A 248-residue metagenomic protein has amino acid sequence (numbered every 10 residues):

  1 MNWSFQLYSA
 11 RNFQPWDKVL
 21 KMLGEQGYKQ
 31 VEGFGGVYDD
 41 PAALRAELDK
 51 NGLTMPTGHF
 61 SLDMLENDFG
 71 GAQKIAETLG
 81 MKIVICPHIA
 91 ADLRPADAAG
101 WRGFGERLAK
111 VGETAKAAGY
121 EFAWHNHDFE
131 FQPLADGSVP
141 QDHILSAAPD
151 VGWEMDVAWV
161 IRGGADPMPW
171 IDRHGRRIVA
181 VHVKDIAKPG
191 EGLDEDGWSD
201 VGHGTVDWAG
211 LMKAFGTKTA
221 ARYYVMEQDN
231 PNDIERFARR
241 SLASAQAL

Functional and structural regions predicted by a protein language model:
M1-I83: N-terminal pre-domain/capping segments
M1-S4, S9-E25, I75-M81, A135-G137 (+2 more regions): Histidine-acidic metal/acid-base catalytic patches
Q6-A10, F34-G36, F60-D63, I89-A91 (+4 more regions): Active-site beta-loop-alpha junctions enriched in small/polar residues
K18-Y28, G52-L65, A91-L93, Y120 (+3 more regions): Short charge-dense sequence patches
Q30, L62-W153, R162, E235: Active-site acidic/histidine proton-transfer and metal-coordination neighborhood in alpha/beta enzyme cores
E32, T57, I85, A123 (+3 more regions): Conserved beta-strand positions in the central sheet of alpha/beta enzyme cores
A43-K50, R107-A117, H143, W170 (+1 more regions): Catalytic-core regions built around general acid/base machinery
